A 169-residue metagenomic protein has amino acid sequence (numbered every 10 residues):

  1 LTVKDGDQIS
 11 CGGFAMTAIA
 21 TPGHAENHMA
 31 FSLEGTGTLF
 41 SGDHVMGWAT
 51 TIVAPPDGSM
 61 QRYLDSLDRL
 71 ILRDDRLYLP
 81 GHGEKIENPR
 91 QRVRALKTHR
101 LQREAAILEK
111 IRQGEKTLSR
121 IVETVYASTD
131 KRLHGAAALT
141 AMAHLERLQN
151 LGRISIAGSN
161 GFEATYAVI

Functional and structural regions predicted by a protein language model:
L1-G12: Alpha-helix-centered segments that form part of catalytic cores
V3, Y63-S66, H144: Alpha-helical packing segments of well-folded alpha/beta enzyme cores
D5, A25-N27, F162: A generic structural signal for well-ordered coil/turn residues at beta-strand boundaries that shape enzyme active-site
G6-D7, M29, G152: Residue-level detector of beta-strand structural context in well-folded domains
I9, L70-R73, L148: Hydrophobic helix-cap positions at the C-terminus of alpha-helices in RecA-like/P-loop ATPase nucleotide-binding cores
C11, F31-L33, I156, A167-V168: Conserved hydrophobic "DFG−1" position in protein kinase catalytic cores
A15-A106: Metallo-beta-lactamase
E109-I169: C-terminal regulatory/interaction regions
